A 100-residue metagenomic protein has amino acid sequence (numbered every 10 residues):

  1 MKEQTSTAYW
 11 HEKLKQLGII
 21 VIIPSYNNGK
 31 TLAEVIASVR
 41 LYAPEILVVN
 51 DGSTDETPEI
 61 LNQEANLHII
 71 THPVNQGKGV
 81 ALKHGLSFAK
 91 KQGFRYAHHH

Functional and structural regions predicted by a protein language model:
M1-H100: Structured catalytic core of nucleotide-sugar glycosyltransferases
